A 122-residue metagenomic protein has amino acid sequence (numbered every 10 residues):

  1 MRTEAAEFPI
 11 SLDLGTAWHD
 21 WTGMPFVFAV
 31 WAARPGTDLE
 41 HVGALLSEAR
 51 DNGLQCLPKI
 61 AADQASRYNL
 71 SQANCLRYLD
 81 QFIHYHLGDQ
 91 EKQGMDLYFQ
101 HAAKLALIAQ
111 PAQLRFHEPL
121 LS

Functional and structural regions predicted by a protein language model:
M1-Q64: Pocket-lining segment of extracytoplasmic ligand-binding domains
I10-L12, T16, A29-W31, Q81-Y85 (+2 more regions): Flexible, active-site-adjacent loop/turn segments at secondary-structure boundaries
T16-W18, T22, P35, L87-E91 (+2 more regions): Solvent-exposed, flexible loop/coil residues
A32-H41, A73, F116-S122: Noncatalytic linker/hinge segments flanking ATPase motor cores
T37-H101: Secondary-structure end/capping motifs
A103-S122: Long, low-complexity C-terminal extensions of enzymes
